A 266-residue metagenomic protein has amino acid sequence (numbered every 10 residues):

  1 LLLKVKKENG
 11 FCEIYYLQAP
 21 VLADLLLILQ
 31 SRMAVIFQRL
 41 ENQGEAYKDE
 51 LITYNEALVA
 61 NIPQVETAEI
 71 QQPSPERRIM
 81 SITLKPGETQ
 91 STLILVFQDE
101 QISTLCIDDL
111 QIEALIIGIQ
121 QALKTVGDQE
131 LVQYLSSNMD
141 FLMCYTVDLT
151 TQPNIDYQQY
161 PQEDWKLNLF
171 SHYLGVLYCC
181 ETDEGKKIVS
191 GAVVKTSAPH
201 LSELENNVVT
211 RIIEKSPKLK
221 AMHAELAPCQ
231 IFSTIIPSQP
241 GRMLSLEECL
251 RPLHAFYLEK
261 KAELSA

Functional and structural regions predicted by a protein language model:
L1-A266: Positively charged, low-complexity terminal tracts and the immediately adjacent first secondary-structure elements
